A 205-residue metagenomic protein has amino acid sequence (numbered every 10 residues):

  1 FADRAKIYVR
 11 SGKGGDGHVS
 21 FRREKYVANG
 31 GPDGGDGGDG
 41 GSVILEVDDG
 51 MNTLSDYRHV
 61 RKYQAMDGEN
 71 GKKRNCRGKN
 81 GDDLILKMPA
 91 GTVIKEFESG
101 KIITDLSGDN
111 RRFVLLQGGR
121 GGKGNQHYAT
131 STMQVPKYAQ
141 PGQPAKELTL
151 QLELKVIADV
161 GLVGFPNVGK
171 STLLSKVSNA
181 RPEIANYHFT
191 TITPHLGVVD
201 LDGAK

Functional and structural regions predicted by a protein language model:
F1-P166, R181-E183, Y187, T193-L201: Conserved P-loop NTPase architecture
K170: Conserved lysine of the Walker
L174-S175: The feature captures the helix immediately C-terminal to the Walker
A204-K205: Loop/turn-to-beta-strand initiation segments
